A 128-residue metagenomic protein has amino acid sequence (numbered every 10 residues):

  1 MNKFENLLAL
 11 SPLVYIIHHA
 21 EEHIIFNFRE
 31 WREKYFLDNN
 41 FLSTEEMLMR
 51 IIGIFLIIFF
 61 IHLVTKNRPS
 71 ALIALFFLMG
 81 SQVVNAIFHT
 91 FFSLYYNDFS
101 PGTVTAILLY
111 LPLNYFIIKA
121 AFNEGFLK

Functional and structural regions predicted by a protein language model:
N2-E22: N-terminal signal-anchor transmembrane alpha helix
F4-L8, S70-L78, K128: Membrane-interfacial loop-to-transmembrane alpha-helix junctions, especially the N-terminal start
I17-A20, I24-E46: Interfacial loop at the N-terminal end of multi-pass membrane proteins
F36, S93-L108, K128: Non-cytosolic membrane-interface motifs at loop->transmembrane helix junctions
L48-P69, V84-A86, L109-Y110: Core segments of transmembrane alpha-helices that mediate helix-helix packing or line hydrophobic substrate/ligand
V64-K66, I87-Y96, F122-N123: Juxtamembrane "helix-exit" motif on the non-cytosolic side of transmembrane helices
F76-H89, V104-A120: Hydrophobic alpha-helical membrane segments
I118-K128: Terminal transmembrane helical module of multi-pass membrane proteins
